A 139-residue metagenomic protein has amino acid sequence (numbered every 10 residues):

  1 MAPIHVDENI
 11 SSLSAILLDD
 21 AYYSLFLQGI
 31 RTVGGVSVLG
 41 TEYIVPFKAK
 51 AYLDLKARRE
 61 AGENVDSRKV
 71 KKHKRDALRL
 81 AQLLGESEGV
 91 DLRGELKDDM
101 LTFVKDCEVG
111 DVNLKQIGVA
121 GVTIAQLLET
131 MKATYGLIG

Functional and structural regions predicted by a protein language model:
M1-G139: Compositionally biased terminal segments of proteins
